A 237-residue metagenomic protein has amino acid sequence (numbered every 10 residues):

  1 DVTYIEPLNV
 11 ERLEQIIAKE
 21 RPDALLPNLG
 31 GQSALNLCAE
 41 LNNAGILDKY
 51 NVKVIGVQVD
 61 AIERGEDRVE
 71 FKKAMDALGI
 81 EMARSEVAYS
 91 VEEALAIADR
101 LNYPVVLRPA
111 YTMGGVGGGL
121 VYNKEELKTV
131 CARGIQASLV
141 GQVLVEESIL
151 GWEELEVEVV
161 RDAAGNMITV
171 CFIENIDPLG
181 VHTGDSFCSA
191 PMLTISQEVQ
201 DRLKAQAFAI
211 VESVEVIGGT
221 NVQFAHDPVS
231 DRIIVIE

Functional and structural regions predicted by a protein language model:
V2-E237: N-terminal beta-alpha lobe that positions the nucleotide/phosphoryl donor in ATP/NTP-coupled carboxylate activation
